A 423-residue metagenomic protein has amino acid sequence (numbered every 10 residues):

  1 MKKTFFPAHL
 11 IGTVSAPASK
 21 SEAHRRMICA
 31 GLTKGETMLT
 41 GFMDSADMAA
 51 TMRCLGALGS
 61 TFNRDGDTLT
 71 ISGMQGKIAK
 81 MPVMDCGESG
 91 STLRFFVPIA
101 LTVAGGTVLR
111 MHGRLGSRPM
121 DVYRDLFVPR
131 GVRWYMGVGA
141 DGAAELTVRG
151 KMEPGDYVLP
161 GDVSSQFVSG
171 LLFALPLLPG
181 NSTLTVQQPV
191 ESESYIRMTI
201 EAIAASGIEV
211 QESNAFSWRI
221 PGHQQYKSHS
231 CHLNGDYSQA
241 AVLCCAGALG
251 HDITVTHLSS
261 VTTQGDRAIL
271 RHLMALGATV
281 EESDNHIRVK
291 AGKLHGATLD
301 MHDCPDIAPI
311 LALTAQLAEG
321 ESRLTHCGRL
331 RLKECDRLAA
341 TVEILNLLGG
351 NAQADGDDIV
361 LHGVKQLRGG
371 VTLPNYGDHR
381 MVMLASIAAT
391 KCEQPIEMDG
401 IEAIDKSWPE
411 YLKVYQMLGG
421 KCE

Functional and structural regions predicted by a protein language model:
M1-E423: Short, structured segments at the rim of ligand-binding sites
